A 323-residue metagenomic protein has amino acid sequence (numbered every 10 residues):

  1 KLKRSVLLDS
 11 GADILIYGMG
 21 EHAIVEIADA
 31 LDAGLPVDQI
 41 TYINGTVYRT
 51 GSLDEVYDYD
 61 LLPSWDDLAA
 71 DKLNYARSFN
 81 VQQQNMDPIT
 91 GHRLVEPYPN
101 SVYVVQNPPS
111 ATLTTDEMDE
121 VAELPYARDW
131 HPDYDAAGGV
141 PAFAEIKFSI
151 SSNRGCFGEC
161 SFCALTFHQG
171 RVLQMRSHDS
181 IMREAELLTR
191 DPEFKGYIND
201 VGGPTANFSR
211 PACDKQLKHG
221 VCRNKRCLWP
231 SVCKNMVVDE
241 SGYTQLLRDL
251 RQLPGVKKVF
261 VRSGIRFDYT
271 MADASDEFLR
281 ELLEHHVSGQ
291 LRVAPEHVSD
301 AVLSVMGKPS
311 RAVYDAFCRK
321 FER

Functional and structural regions predicted by a protein language model:
K1-P99, Q106-N107: Glycine-rich beta-alpha loop elements in corrinoid/cobalamin-binding modules across cobalamin-dependent enzymes
D13, V121, C156, I181 (+1 more regions): Conserved, mostly hydrophobic/aromatic
Y17, N107-A111, I146-N153, F167 (+5 more regions): Hydrophobic alpha-helical scaffolding
I24-D32, T50, D54-D58, V140-A142 (+8 more regions): Hydrophobic, small-residue-rich alpha-helical packing segments that form membrane-like cores
R77-S149: N-terminal [4Fe-4S]-dependent radical SAM core
A137-A164, Y197: N-terminal pre-triad scaffold of radical SAM enzymes
Q169-Y197: Conserved alpha-helical substructure of the radical SAM core
L187-R323: Conserved SAM/AdoMet-binding glycine-rich loop
